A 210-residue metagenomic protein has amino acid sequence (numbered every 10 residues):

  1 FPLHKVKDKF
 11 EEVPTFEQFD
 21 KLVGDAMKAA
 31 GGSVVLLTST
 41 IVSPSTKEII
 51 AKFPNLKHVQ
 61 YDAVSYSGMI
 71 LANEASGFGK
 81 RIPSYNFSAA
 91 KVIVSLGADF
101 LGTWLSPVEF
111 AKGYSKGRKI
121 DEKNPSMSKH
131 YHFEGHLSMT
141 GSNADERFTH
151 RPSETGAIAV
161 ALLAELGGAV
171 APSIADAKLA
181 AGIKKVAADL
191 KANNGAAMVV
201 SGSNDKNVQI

Functional and structural regions predicted by a protein language model:
F1-P172: N-terminal export/assembly segments and adjacent metallocofactor-ligating motifs of anaerobic energy-metabolism
V92, E146-I210: Active-site phosphate/pyrophosphate-binding segments
